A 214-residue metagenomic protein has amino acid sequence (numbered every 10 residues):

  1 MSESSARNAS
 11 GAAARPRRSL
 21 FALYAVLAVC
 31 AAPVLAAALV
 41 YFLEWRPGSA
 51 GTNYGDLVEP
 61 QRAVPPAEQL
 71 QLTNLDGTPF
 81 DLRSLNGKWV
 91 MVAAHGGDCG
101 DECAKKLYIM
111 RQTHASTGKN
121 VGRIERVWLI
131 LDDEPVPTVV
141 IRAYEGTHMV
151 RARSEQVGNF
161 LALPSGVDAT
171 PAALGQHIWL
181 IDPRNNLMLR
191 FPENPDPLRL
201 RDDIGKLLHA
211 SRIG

Functional and structural regions predicted by a protein language model:
M1-R17: N-terminal Lys/Arg-rich, disordered targeting/topogenic segments
L20-Y41: Hydrophobic membrane-insertion alpha-helices, especially the h-region of bacterial N-terminal signal peptides
A32-L35, W45-R83: N-terminal "domain-start" segment that seeds a small globular fold
S84-M110: Short active-site neighborhood of thiol/selenol oxidoreductases, capturing the structured segment around
A93, R126-L129, L180: Structural beta-sheet core signal
D101-E145: Structural microenvironment flanking redox-active thiols in thiol-disulfide oxidoreductases
V127, D132-E134, T138-Q176: Short, internal strand/loop/helix patches that form the active-site neighborhood or redox-interaction surface
A173-G214: Thiol-/selenol-based redox modules, centered on thioredoxin-like and closely related oxidoreductase domains
